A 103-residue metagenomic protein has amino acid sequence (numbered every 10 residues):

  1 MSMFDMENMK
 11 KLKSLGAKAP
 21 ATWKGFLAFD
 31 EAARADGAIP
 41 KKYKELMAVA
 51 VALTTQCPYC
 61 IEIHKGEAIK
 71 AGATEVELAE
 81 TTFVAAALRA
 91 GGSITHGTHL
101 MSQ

Functional and structural regions predicted by a protein language model:
M1-E45, T95-Q103: Acidic, glycine/proline-rich low-complexity segments that act as flexible tails and inter-domain linkers
D30-E31, A48, K65-I69, A79-T82: Amphipathic alpha-helical segments within well-ordered protein domains
A38-T55, E75-T82: Immediate flanking context of iron-sulfur cluster ligation sites
K42-K44, H64, R89: Basic side chains
C57-C60: Short cysteine clusters
E62-E75, M101: Iron-sulfur (Fe-S) cluster-binding segments and ferredoxin-like electron-carrier domains, especially [2Fe-2S]
T74-S102: C-terminal structural segments of small proteins and small subunits
